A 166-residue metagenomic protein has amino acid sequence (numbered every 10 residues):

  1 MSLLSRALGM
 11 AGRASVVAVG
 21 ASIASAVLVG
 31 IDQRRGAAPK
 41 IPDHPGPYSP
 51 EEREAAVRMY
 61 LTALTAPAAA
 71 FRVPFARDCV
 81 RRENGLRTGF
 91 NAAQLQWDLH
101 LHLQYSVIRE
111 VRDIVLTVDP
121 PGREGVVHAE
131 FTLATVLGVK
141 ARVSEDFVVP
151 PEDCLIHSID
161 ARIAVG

Functional and structural regions predicted by a protein language model:
L3-G166: C-terminal and inter-domain tail/linker signature
